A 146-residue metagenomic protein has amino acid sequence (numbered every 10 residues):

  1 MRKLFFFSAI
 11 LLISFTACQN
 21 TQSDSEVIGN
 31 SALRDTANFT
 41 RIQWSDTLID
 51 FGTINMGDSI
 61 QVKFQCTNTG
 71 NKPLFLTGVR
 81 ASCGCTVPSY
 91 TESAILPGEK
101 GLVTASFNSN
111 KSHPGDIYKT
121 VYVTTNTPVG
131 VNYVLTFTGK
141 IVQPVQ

Functional and structural regions predicted by a protein language model:
M1-L4: Positively charged n-region of N-terminal signal peptides that target proteins for export
S14-A17: C-terminal motif of bacterial Sec signal peptides marking the signal peptidase cleavage site
Q19-I54, P128-Q146: Long, low-complexity ectodomains and other extracytoplasmic segments of secretory-pathway proteins
I49, E99-A105: Short strand-edge motifs at loop-to-beta-strand transitions and within beta-strands of extracellular beta-rich domains
M56-K63, P114-T120: Short, solvent-exposed loop/turn segments enriched in Ser/Thr/Gly
C66-G70: Asparagine-centered strand-capping/turn motif at beta-strand->loop junctions
N71-E99: Surface-exposed binding patches on compact interaction domains or structured appendages
N108-P114: Short, surface-exposed loop/turn segments at beta-strand-coil junctions that are enriched for proline with nearby
